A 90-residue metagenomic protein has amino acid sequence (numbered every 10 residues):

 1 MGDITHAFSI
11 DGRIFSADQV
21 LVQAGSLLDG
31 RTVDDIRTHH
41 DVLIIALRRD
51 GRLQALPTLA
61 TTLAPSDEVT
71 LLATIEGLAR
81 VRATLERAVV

Functional and structural regions predicted by a protein language model:
M1-I14, L21: Anionic-ligand-binding alpha/beta catalytic cores of soluble enzymes and soluble regulatory domains that recognize
Q19-V90: Cytosolic Rossmann-like ligand/nucleotide-binding regulatory domains
